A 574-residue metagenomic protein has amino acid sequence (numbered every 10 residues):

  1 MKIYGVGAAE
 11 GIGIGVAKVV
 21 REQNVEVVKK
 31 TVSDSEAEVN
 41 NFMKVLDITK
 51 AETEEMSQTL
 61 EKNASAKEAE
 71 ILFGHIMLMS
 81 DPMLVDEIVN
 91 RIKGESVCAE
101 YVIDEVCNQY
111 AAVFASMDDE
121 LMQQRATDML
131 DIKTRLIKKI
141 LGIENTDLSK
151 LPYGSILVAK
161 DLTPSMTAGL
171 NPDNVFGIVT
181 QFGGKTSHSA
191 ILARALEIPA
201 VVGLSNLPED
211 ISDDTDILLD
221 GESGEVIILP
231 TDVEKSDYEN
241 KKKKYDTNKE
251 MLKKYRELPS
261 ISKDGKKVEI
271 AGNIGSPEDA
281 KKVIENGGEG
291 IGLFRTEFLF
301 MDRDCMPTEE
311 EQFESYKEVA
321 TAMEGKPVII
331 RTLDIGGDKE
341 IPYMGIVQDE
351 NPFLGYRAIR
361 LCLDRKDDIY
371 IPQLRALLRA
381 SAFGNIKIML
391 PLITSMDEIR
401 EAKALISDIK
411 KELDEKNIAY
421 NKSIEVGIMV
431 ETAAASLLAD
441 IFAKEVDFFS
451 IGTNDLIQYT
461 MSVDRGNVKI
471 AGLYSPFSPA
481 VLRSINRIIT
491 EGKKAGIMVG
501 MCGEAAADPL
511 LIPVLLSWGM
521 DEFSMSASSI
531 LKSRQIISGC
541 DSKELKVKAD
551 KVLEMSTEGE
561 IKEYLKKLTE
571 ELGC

Functional and structural regions predicted by a protein language model:
M1-A322, V328, T332-I335, R365-K366 (+5 more regions): Non-catalytic, soluble scaffold/interaction modules
N248-C574: Conserved alpha/beta-domain cores
